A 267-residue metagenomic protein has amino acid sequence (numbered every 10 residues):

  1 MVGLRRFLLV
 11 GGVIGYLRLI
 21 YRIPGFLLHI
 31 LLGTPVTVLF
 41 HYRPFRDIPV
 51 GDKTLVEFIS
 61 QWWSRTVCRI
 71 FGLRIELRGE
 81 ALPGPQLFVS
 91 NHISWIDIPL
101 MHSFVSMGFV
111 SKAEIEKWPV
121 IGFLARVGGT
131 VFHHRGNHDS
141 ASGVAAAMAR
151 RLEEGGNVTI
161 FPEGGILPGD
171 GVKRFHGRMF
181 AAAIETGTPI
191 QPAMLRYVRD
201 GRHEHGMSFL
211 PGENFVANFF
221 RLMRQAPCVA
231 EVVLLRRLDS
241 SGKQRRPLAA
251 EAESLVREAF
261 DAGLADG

Functional and structural regions predicted by a protein language model:
M1-V10, W63, V67-R78, G169 (+2 more regions): Soluble, non-transmembrane catalytic domains of enzymes that act on hydrophobic metabolites at membranes
G3-E76, F123-V127, Q225: A transmembrane-helix-recognition feature enriched in membrane-embedded lipid enzymes and envelope glyco-/phospholipid
G33, T37-E57, C68-I70, P83-H138: Catalytic core of membrane glycerolipid acyltransferases/transacylases, capturing the structured, soluble-facing
P85-L87, T130, N157-F161, P189: Residue-level preference for the first positions of well-ordered beta-strands
V120-F123, G169-P247, E251, G263: A cross-family acyltransferase "interaction/gating" segment
T130-L152: A membrane-cytosol interface segment of integral membrane proteins
R151-F180: Catalytic-site beta-strand/loop segments enriched in glycine and acidic/polar residues
